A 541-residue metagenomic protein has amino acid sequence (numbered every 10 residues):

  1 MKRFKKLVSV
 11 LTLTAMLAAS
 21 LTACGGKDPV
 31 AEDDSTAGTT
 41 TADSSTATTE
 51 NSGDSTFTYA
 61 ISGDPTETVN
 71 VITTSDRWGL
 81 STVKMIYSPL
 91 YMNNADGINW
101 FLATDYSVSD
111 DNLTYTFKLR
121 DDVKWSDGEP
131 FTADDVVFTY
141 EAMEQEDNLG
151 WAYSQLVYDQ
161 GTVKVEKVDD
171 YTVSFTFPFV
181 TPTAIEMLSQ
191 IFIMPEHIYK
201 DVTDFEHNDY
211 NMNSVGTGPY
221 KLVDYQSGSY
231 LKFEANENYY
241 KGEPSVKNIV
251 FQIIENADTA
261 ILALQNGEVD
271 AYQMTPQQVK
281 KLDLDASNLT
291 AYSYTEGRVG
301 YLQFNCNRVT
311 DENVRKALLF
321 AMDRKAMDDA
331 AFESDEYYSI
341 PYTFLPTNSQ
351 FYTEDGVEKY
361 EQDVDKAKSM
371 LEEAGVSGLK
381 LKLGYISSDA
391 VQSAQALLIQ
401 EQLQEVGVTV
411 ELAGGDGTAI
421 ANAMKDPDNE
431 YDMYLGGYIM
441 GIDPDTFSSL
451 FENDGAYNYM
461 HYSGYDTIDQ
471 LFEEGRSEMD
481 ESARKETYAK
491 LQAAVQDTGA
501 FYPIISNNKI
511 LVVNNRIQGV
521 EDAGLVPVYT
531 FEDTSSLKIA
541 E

Functional and structural regions predicted by a protein language model:
A60-D110, E141, V215: N-terminal lobe/hinge region of extracytoplasmic solute-binding protein
R77, D96, S189-E243, N248 (+2 more regions): Gly/Pro-rich hinge or "lid" segments in bacterial periplasmic/extracellular proteins
S107, D111, S154-Y199: Surface-exposed binding/hinge segments that line and control ligand-binding clefts or catalytic entry sites
N236-L282: Ligand-site clamp/hinge motif
L282-D283, V309-N348, A394, V495-P503: Periplasmic-binding protein-like
F320, E336-E373, D389-Q392: Structural transition elements
E411-I420, F447-N515, A540-E541: Extracytoplasmic/peripheral linker and loop segments enriched in polar/acidic and small residues with frequent Thr/Pro
L511-E541: Long beta-strand-rich cores associated with HINT superfamily self-processing modules
